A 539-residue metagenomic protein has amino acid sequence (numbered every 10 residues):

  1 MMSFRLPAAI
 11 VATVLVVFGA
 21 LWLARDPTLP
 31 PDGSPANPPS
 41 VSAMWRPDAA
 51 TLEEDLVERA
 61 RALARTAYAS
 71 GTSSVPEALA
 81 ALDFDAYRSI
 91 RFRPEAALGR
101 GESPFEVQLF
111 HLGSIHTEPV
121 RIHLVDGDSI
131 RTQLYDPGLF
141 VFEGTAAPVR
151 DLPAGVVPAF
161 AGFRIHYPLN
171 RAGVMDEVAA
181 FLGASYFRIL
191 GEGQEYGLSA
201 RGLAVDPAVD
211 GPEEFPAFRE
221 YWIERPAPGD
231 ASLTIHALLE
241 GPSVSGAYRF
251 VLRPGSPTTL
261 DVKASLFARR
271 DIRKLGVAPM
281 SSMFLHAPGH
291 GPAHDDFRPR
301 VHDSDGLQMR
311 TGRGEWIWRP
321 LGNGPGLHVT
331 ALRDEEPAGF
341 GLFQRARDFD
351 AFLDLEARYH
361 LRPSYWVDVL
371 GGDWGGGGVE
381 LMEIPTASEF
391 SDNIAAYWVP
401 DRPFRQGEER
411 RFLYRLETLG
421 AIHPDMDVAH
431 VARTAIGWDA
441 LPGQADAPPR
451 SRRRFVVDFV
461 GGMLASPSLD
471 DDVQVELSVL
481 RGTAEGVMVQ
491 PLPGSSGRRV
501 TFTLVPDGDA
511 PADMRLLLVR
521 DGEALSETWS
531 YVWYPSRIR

Functional and structural regions predicted by a protein language model:
M2-P7: Bacterial N-terminal signal peptides that target proteins for export
A9-L21: Hydrophobic membrane-insertion alpha-helices, especially the h-region of bacterial N-terminal signal peptides
A20-P30: Hydrophobic single-pass membrane-insertion segments
L29-F84, R88-R93, F110-L112, A351-R539: Terminal accessory/anchoring regions of large secretory-pathway or extracellular enzymes
P47, E53-E54, E58-V209: Solvent-exposed N-terminal domain segments of exported/luminal and surface proteins
D85, A180-A184, I189, Q194-Y196 (+3 more regions): A contiguous, surface-exposed recognition patch within enzymatic or periplasmic domains that forms
G197-P254, G375-A387, S391: Extended, loop-rich substrate-binding clefts of extracytoplasmic carbohydrate-active enzymes
A237-H286: Acidic, contiguous internal or C-terminal segments within carbohydrate-active enzymes that form a structured patch used
